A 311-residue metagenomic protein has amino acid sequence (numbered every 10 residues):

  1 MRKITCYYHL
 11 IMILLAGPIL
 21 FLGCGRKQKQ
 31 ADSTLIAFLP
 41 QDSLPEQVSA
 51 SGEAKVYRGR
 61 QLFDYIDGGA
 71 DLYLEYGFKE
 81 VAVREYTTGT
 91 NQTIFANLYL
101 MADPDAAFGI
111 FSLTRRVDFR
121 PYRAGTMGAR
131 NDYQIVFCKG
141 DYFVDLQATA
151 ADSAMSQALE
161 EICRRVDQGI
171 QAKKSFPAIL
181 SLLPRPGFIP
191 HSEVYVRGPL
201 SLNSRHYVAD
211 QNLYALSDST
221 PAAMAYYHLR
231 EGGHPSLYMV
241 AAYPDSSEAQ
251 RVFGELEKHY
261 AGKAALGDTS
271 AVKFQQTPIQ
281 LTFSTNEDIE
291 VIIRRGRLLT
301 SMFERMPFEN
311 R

Functional and structural regions predicted by a protein language model:
M1-Y7: Positively charged n-region of N-terminal signal peptides that target proteins for export
Y7-H9, G25: Secreted/luminal cysteine- and crosslink-motif detector
H9-I19: Bacterial N-terminal signal peptides
A16, L22-R311: Soluble, non-membrane globular domain cores that form compact, hydrophobic packing and curved binding surfaces
